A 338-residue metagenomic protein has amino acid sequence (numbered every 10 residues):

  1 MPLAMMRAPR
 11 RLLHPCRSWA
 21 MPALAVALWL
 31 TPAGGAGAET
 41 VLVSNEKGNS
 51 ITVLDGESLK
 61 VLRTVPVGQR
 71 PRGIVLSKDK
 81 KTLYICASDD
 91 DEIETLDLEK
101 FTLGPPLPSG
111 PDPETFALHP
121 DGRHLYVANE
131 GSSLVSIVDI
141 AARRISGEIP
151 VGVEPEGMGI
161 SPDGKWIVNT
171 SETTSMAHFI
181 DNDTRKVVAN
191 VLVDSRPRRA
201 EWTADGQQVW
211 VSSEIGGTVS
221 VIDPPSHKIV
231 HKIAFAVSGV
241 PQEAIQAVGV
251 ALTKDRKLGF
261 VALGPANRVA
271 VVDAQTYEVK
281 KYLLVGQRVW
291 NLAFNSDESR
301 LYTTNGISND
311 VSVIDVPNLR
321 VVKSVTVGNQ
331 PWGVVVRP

Functional and structural regions predicted by a protein language model:
A4-M5, D139: Generic short N-terminal amphipathic or hydrophobic helices
M5-A23, T31: Bacterial N-terminal signal peptides that target proteins for export
L28, P32-P338: Predominantly soluble domains enriched in secretory-pathway, periplasmic, or organellar proteins
